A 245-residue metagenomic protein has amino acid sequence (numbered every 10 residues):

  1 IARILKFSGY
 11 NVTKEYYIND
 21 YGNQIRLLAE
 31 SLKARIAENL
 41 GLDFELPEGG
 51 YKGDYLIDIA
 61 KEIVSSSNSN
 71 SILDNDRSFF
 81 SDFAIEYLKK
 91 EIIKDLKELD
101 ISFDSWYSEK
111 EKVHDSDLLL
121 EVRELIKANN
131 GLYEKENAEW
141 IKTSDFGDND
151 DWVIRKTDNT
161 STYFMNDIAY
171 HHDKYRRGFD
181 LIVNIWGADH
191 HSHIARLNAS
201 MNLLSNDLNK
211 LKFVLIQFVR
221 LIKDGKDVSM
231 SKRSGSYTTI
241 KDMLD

Functional and structural regions predicted by a protein language model:
I1-D245: NTP-dependent nucleotidyl-transfer catalytic core
